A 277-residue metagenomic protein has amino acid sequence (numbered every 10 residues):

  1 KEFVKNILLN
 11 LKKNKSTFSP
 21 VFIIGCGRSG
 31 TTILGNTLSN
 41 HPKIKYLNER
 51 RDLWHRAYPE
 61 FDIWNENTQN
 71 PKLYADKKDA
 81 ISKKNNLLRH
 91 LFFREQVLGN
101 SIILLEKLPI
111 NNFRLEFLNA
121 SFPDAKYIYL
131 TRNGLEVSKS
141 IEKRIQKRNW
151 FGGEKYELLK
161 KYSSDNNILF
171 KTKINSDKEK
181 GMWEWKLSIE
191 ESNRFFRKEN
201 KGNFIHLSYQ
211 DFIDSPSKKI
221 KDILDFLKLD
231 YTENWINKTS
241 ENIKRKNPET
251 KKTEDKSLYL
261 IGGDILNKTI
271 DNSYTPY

Functional and structural regions predicted by a protein language model:
K1-L91, L98, N242-K246: PAPS-dependent sulfotransferase catalytic core
K1-V21, E142, N149-F151, K155-H206 (+1 more regions): PAPS-dependent sulfotransferases, especially Golgi type II membrane carbohydrate sulfotransferases
I23-G25, L104-K107, Y129-T131, H206-S208: Short beta-strand segments
T32-G35, L53-R56, N112-R114, L135-S140 (+1 more regions): Short catalytic/ligand-binding loop motif for oxyanion handling, primarily in non-cytosolic enzymes, centered on
H41, F122, E199-K201: Acidic-histidine catalytic/liganding microenvironments
I44, A125, G202-F204: Short, conserved active-site loop motifs that form the nucleotide-linked donor/cofactor pocket
L87-F117: Glycine-rich phosphate-binding loop used to anchor ATP phosphates in small-molecule kinases, encompassing both
K107, L118-R144: Conserved phosphate-donor/acceptor-positioning beta-strand/loop module used by diverse small-molecule
